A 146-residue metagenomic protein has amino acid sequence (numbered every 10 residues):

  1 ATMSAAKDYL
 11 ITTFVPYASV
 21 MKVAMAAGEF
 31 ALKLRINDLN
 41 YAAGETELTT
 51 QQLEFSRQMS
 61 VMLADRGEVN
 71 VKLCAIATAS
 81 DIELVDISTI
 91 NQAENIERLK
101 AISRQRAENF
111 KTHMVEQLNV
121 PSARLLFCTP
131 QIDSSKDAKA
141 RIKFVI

Functional and structural regions predicted by a protein language model:
A1-I96, V115-A123, P130-I146: Periplasmic peptidoglycan-binding/tethering modules of Gram-negative envelope proteins
